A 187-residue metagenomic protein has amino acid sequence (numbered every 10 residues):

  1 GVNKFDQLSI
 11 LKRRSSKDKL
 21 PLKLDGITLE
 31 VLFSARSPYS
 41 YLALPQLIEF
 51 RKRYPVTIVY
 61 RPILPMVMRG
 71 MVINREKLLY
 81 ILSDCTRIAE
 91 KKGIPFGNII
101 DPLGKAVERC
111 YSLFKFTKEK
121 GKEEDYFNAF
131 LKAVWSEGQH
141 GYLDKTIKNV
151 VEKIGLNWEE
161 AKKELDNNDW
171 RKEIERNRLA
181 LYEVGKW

Functional and structural regions predicted by a protein language model:
G1-R13, D25-T28, R36-K52, A129-W187: C-terminal cap of thioredoxin/glutaredoxin-like
V2-S16, M68, V72, L79: Short N-terminal secondary-structure initiator segments
R14-S16, M71, I99, R176-L179: Short secondary-structure boundary micro-motifs
K17-L24: Short boundary motifs at domain starts and secondary-structure transition points
T28-V31, Y60: Short, well-ordered beta-strand elements
Y41-E137: Structural alpha/beta surface segment adjacent to cysteine/selenocysteine redox centers across thiol/disulfide enzymes
